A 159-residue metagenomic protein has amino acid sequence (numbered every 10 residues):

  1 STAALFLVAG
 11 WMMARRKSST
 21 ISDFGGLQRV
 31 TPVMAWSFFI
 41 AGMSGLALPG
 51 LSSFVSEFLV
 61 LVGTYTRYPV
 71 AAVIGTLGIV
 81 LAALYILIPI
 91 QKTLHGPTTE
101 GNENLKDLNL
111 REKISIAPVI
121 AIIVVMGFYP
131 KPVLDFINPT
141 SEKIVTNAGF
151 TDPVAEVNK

Functional and structural regions predicted by a protein language model:
S1-A82, E103-I122: Interfacial and helix-entry/exit segments of alpha-helical transmembrane bundles in multi-pass inner-membrane proteins
T31-M34, I86-K159: Cytoplasmic/organellar membrane-interface segments at the starts of transmembrane helices in multi-pass inner-membrane
